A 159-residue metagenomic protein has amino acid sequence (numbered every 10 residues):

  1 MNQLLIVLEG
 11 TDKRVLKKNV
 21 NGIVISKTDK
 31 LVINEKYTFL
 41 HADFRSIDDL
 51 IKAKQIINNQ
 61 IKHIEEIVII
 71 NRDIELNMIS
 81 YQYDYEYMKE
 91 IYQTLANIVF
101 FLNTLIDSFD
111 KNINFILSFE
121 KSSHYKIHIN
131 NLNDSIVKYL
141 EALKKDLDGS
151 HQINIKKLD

Functional and structural regions predicted by a protein language model:
M1-K30: Canonical Rossmann dinucleotide-binding motif of NAD(H)/NADP(H)-dependent dehydrogenases/reductases, specifically
M1-Q3, V24-S26, G149-D159: NAD(P)H-dependent oxidoreductase Rossmann-fold/reductase module
I6-L8, I25-S26, H41, I67-N71 (+2 more regions): Conserved beta-strand segments of the P-loop GTPase G domain that flank and frequently precede/overlap
R14, D73-F100, I106-D148, L158: Catalytic loop of short-chain dehydrogenase/reductase
N21-I23, N112-N114, Q152: Residues at the starts of beta-strands that form the adenosine-phosphate
V32, D48, L76-M78: Glycine/Thr-rich phosphate-binding loops of Rossmann-like dinucleotide-binding domains
E35-K52: Rossmann-fold cofactor-recognition segment
K52-M78: A glycine-rich helix->loop->beta "capping" turn within Rossmann-like NAD(P)(H)-dependent oxidoreductase domains
